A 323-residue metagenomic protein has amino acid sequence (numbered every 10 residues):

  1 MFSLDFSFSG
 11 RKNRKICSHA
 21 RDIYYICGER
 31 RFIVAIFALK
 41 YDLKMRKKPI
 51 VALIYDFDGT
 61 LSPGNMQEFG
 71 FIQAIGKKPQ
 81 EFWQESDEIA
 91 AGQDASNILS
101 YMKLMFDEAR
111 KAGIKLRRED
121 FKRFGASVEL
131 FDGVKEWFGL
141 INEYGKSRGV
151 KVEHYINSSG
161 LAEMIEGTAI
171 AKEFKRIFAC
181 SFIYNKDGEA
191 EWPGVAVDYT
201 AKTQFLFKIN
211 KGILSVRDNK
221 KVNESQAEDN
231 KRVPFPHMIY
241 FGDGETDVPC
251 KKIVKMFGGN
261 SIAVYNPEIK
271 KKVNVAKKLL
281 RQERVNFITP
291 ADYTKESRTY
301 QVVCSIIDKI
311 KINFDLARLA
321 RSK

Functional and structural regions predicted by a protein language model:
D5, N13, D22-Y25, D42: Intrinsic-disorder-associated, low-complexity terminal segments enriched in Asp/Asn/His/Tyr and depleted of Lys/Arg
S7-G10, A35: Short, low-complexity, intrinsically disordered N-terminal modules that encode targeting/processing signals
A20, A35-A38: Ala/Thr-enriched low-complexity intrinsically disordered regions
R30-I33: Short linear segments in intrinsically disordered or otherwise low-structure-confidence regions
F37-K186, L279, E283-F287: Alpha-helical substrate-recognition element adjacent to the catalytic core
G125-Y155, S159-K323: C-terminal cap/substrate-recognition subdomain and adjoining C-terminal extension of metal-dependent phosphatase-like
